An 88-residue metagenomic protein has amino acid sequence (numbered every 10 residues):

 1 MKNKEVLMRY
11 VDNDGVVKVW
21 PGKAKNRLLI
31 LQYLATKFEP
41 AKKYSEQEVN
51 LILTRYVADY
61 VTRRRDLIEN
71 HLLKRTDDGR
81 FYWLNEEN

Functional and structural regions predicted by a protein language model:
N3-F38: Short alpha-helical segments that sit at the start of domains
Q32-A35, N50, T54: Amphipathic alpha-helical segments within well-ordered protein domains
P40-L53: Short acidic, hydrophobic short linear motifs in intrinsically disordered regions
Y56-D66: Short amphipathic alpha-helical interaction segments
E69-G79: A short, conserved structural fragment
D78-N88: Short, cationic-aromatic polyanion-contact patches
